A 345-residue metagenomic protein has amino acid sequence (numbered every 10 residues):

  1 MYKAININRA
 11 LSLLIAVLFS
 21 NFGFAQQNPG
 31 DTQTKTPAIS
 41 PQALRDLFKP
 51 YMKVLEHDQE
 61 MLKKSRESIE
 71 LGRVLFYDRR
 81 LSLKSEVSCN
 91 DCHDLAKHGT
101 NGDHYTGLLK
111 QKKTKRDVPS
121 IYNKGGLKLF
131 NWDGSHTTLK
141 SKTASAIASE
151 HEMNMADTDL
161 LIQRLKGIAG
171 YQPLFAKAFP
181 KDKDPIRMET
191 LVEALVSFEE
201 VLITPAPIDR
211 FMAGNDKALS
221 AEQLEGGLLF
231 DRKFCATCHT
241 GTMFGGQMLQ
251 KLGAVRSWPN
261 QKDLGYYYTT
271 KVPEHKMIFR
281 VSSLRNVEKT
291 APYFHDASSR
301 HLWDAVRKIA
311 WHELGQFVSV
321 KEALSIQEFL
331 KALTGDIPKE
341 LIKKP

Functional and structural regions predicted by a protein language model:
Y2-I69, L127, E150, N154-L224 (+3 more regions): Post-cleavage N-terminal segment of exported redox proteins
N28-S145, I208-R307, L314-F317, L341-P345: Short glycine/threonine-rich turn/loop motifs
S88, D117, R187-A194, F234 (+1 more regions): Residue-level detector of well-ordered alpha-helical segments, enriched for hydrophobic/aromatic packing positions
S149-H151, W311-E313: Compositionally biased, low-complexity linear motifs
R280, T290, V320-A323, L330-T334: C-terminal substrate/ligand-recognition segments
